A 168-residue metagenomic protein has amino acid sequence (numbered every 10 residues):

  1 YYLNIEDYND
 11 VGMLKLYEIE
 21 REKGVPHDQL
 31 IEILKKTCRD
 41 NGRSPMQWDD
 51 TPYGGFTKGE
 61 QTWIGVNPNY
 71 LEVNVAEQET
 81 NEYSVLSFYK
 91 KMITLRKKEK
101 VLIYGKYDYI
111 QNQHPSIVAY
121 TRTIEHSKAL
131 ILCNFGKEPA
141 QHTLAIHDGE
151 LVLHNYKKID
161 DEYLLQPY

Functional and structural regions predicted by a protein language model:
Y1-A129, F135-A140: Loop/helix patches that line or flank the sugar-binding groove of alpha-linked glycan CAZymes
G136-Y168: C-terminal beta-sandwich/jelly-roll accessory domains of carbohydrate-active enzymes
